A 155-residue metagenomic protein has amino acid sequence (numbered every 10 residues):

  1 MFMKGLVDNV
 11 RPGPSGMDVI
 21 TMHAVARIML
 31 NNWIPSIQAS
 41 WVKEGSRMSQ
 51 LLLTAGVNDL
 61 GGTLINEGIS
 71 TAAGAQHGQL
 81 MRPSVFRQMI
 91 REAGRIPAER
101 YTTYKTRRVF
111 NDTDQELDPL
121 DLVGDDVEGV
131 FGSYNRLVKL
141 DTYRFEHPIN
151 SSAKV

Functional and structural regions predicted by a protein language model:
M1-V155: Auxiliary Fe-S-binding modules of radical SAM enzymes
